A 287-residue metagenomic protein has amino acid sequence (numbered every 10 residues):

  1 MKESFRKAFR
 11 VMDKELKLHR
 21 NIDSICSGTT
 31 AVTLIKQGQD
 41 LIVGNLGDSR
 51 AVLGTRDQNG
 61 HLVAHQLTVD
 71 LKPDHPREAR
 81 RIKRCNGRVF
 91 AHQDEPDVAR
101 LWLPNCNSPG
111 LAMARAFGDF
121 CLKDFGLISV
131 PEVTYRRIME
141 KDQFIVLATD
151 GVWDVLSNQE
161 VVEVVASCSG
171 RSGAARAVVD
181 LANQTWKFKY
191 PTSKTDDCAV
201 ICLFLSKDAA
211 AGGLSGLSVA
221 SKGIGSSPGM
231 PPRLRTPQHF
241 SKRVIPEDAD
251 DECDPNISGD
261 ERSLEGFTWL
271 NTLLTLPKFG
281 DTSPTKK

Functional and structural regions predicted by a protein language model:
M1-K287: PP2C/PPM-type serine/threonine phosphatase catalytic core, specifically the conserved beta-strand-loop-alpha-helix
